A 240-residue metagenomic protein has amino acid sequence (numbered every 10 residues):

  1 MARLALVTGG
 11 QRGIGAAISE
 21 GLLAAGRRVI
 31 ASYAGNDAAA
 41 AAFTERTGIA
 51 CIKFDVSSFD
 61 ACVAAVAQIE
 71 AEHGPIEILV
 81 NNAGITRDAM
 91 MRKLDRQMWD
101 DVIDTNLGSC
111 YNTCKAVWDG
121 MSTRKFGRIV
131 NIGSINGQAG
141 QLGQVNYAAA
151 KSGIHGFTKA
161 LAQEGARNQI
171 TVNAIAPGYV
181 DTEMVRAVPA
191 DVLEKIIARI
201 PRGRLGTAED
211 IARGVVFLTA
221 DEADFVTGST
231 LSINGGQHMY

Functional and structural regions predicted by a protein language model:
Q11-R12: Conserved glycine-rich cofactor-binding loop
F54-A64, R96, E209-D210: The beta1-alpha1 cofactor-binding region of Rossmann-like NAD(H)/NADP(H)-dependent oxidoreductases
M90-M91, D95-I103, V185, I196: Substrate-binding pocket helix/loop in short-chain dehydrogenase/reductase
C114, A150, T158: Active-site helix of classical SDR
D119, Q163-R167, D224: Alpha-helical segment proximal to the catalytic Tyr-Lys
S134: Residue(s) in the substrate-gating loop at a strand-loop-helix junction that position the organic substrate next
A166, T171, V226-G228, N234: Short, small/polar-rich loop/turn modules that mediate ligand/substrate recognition or access, typified
